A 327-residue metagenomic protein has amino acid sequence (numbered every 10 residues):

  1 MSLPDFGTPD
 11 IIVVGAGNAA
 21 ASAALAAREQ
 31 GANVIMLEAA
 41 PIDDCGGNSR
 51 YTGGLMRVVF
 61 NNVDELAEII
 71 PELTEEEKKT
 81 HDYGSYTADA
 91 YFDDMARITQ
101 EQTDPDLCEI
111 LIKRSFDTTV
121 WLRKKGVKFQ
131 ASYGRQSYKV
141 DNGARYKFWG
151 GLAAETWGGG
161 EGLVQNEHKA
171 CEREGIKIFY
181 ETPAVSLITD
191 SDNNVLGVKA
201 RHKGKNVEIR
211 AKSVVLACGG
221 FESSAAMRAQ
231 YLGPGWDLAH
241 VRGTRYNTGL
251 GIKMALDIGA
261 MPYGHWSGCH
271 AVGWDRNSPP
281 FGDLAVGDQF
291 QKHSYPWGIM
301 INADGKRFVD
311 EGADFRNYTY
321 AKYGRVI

Functional and structural regions predicted by a protein language model:
L3-A19, I35: Beta1/beta-strand and adjacent pyrophosphate-binding region of the FAD-binding site in flavoprotein oxidoreductases
A19, I42, K306: Conserved Rossmann-like nucleotide-cofactor binding loop
A24, R28: Gly/Ala-rich phosphate-binding loop of Rossmann-like dinucleotide-binding domains, activating on the conserved
E29-T52: Glycine-rich FAD pyrophosphate-binding loop
R50-A88: N-terminal glycine-rich dinucleotide-binding loop that anchors FAD/FMN and/or NAD(P) in oxidoreductases
P105-V207, S224-A226, G273-N277: Conserved redox-cofactor binding core of oxidoreductases
H202-K205, I209-P279, T319: Glycine-rich loop(s) and the adjacent beta-strand/alpha-helix scaffold that form part
T248, I252-I327: An anion/pyrophosphate-binding glycine-rich loop and adjacent beta-alpha core in soluble alpha-beta enzymes
